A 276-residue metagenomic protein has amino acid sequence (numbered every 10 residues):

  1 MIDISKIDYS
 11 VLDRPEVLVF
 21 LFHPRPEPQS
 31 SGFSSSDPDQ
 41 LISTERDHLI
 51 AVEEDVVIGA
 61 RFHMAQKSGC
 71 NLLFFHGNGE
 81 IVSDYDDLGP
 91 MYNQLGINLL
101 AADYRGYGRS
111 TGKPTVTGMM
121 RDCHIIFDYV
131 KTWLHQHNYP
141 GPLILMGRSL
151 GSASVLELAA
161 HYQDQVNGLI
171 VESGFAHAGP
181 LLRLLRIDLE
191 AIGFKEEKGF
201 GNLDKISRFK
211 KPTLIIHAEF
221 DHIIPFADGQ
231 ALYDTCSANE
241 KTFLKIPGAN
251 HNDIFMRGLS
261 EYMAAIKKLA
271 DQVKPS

Functional and structural regions predicted by a protein language model:
M1-A51: An N-terminal hydrophobic leader/cap segment in hydrolases
N78-M91: The serine-hydrolase catalytic nucleophile loop
Y92-T111: Conserved alpha/beta-hydrolase
P114-Q136, D204: Alpha/beta-hydrolase active-site loop
S154-R208: Hydrolase active-site cap/lid region
F209-K210, I215-H217, D221: Short beta-strand/loop motif that positions the catalytic acidic residue of the alpha/beta-hydrolase fold
E219-I224, H251-D253: Acidic catalytic loop of the alpha/beta-hydrolase fold
A249-L259: Catalytic histidine-centered segment of alpha/beta-hydrolase-like enzymes
